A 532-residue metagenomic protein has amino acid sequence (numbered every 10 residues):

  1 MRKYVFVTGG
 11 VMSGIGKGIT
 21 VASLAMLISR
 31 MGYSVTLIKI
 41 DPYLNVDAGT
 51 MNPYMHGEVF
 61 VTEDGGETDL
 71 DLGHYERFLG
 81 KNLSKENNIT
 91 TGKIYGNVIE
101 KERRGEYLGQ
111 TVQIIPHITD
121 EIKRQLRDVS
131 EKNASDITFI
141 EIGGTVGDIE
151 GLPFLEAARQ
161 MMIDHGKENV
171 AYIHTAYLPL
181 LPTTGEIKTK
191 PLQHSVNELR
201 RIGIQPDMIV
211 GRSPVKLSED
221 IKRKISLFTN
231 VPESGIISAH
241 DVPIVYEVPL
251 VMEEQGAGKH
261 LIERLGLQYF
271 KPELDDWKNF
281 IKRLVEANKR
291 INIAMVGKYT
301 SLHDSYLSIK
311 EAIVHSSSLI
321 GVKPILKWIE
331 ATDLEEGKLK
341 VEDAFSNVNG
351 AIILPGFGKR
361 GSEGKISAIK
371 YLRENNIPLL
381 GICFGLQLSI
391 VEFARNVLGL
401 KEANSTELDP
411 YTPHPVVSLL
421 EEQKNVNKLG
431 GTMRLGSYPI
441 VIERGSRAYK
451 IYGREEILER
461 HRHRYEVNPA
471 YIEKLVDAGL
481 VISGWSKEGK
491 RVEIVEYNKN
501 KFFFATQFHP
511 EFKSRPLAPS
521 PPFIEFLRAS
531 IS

Functional and structural regions predicted by a protein language model:
M1-I325, T332-G350, F357-G358, K365-Y371 (+3 more regions): Flexible phosphate-sensing "switch/lid" loops adjacent to ATP/NTP-binding sites across phosphate-transfer
G9, K39, S213, H240 (+12 more regions): Active-site proximal loops enriched in glycine and acidic residues that flank catalytic Cys/His/Asp and coordinate
I15-G18, A22-M26, R30-G32, A344-P439 (+3 more regions): Cysteine-nucleophile active-site neighborhood
T50-P53, K224, A394-V397, N498-K499: Short low-complexity, flexible loop/linker segments enriched in glycine and/or proline with clustered acidic
M55-E63, V210, V242-Y246, I353 (+4 more regions): Short beta-alpha connecting loops at secondary-structure transitions that line or flank enzyme active sites
M208, F270-E273, L380-G381, L400-T406 (+3 more regions): Acidic/polar loop patches that form or flank catalytic/metal-binding clefts of enzymes that bind anionic ligands
R283-A287, E342-D343, L408, L429-T432 (+2 more regions): Replace "in large, NTP-powered and nucleic-acid-processing enzymes" with "in large, NTP-powered factors and other
L435, E443-S532: C-terminal and late-domain segments of enzyme folds
